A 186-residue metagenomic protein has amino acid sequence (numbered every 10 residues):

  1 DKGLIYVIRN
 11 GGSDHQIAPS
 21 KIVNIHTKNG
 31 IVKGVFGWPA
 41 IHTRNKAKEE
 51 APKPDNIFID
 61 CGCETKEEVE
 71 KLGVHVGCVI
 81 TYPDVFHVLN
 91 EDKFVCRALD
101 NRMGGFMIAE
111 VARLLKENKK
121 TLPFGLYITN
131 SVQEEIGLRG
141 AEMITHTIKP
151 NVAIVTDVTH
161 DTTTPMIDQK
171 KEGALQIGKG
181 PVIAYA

Functional and structural regions predicted by a protein language model:
D1-A186: N-terminal hydrophobic/helix-forming segments and targeting peptides
